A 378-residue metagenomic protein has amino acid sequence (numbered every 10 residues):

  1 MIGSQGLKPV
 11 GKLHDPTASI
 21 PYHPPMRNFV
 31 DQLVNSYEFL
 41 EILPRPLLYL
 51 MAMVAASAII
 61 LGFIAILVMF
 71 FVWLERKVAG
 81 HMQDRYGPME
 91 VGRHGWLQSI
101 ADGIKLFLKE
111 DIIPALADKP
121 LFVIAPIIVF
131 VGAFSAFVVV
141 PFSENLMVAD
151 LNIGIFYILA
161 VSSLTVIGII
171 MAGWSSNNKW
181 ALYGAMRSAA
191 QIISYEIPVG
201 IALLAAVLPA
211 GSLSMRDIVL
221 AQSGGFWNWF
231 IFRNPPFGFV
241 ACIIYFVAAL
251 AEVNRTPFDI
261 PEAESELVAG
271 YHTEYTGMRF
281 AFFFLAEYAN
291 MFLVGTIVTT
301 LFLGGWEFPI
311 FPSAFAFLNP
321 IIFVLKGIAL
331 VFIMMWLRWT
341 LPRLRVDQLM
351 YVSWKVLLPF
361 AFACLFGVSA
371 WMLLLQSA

Functional and structural regions predicted by a protein language model:
M1-P25: Intrinsic disorder/low-complexity segments
Y22, M26-A378: Selective transmembrane helix interface/packing segments
